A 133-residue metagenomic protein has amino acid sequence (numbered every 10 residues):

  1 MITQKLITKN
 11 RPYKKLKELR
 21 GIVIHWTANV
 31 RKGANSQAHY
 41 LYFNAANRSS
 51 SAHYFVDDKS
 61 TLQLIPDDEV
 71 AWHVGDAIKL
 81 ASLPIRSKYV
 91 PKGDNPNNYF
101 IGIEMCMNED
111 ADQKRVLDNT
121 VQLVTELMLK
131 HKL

Functional and structural regions predicted by a protein language model:
M1-L133: Active-site-adjacent loop/helix surface patches within enzyme catalytic domains that shape the substrate-binding cleft
